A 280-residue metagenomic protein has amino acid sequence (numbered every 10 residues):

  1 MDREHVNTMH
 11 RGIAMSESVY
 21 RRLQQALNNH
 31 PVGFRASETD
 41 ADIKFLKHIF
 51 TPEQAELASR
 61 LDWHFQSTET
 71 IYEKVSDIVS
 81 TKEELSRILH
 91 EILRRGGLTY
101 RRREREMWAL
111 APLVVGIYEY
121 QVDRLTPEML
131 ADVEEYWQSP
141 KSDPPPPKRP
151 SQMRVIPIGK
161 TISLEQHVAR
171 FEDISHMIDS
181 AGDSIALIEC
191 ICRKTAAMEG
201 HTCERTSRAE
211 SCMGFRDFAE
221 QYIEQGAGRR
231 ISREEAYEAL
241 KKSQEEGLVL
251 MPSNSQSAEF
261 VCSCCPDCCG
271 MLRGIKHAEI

Functional and structural regions predicted by a protein language model:
D2-K44: Long, low-complexity, charged/polar intrinsically disordered regions in eukaryotic proteins
I49-A55: Short helix-coil-helix linker/hinge
A58-S59: Hydrophobic residues on short alpha-helical segments
H64-S76: Short acidic, hydrophobic short linear motifs in intrinsically disordered regions
I78-R94: Short amphipathic alpha-helical interaction segments
H90-R105: A short, conserved structural fragment
R105-D143: Short, amphipathic alpha-helical interaction segments positioned at domain boundaries
K141-I280: Catalytic cores of enzyme domains
